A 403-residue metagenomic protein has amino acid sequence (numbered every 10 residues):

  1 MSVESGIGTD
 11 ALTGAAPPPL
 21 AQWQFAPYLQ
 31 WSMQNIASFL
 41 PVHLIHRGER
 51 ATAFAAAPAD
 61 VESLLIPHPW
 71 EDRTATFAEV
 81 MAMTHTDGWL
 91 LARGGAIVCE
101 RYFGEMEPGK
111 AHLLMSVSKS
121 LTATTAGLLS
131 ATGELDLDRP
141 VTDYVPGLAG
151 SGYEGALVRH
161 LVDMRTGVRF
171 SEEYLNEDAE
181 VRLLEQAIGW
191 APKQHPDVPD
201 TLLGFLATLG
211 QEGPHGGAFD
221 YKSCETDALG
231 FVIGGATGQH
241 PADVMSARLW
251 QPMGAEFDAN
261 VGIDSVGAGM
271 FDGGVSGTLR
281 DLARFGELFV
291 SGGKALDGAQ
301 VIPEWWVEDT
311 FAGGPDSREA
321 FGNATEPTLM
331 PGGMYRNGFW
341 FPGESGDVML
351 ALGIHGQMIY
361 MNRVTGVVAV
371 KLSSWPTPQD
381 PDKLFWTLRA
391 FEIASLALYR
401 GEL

Functional and structural regions predicted by a protein language model:
M1-E107, L135, V162-D163, G167 (+2 more regions): N-terminal leader/targeting segments and the immediately adjacent pre-domain N-terminus
G95, L113-L137, L161, L229-I233 (+1 more regions): Active-site SXXK
A96-R101, P140-D143, E177-H215, Q239-D258: Short, charged, amphipathic alpha-helices and their helix-cap/turn boundaries
P108, L113, A131-E173, T208 (+3 more regions): Active-site helix/loop module of the DD-peptidase/beta-lactamase fold, centered on the serine-lysine SxxK catalytic
M164, C224-V232, F271-A295, Q357-S373: Active-site-proximal alpha-helical segments within enzyme catalytic domains
G213-Y221, A268-S276, A351: Solvent-exposed loop and edge beta-strand segments that line ligand/cofactor-binding and catalytic clefts
M245-P315: Active-site-proximal binding-pocket segments
E256-G262, E308-V368, P378: Active-site Gly/Thr loop motif
